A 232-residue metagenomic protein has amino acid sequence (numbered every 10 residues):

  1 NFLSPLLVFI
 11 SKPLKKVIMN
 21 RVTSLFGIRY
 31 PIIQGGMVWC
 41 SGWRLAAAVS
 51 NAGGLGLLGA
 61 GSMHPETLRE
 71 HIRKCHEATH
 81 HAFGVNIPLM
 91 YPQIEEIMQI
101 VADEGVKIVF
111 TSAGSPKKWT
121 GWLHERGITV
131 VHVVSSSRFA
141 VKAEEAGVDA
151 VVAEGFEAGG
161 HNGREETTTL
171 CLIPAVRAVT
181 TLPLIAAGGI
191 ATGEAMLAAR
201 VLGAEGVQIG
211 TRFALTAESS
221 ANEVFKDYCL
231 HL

Functional and structural regions predicted by a protein language model:
N1-I18: Short, Lys/Arg-enriched N-terminal segments with co-localized hydrophobic residues within the first ~10-30 amino acids
K15-P183: Active-site entrance/lid segments in N-terminal catalytic domains of soluble metabolic enzymes
C40, I190-A191: Residue-level detector of alpha-helix initiation sites
G163-I185, A191-L232: Conserved active-site-proximal phosphate/metal-binding subdomains
